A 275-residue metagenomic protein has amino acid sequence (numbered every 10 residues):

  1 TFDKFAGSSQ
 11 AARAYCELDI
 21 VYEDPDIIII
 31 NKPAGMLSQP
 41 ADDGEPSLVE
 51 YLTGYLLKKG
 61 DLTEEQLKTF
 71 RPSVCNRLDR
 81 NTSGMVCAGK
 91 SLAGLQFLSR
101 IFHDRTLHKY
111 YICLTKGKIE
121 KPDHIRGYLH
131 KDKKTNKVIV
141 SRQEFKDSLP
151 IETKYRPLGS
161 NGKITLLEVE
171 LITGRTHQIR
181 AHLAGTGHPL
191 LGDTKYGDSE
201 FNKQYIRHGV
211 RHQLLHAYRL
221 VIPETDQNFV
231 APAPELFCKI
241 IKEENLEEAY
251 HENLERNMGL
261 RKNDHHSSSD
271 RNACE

Functional and structural regions predicted by a protein language model:
T1-E45, E50, P122-Y128: Conserved beta/loop motifs at nucleotide-recognition and modification sites
F2, T135-V138, P150, S199-Y205: Short Pro/Gly-enriched beta-strand edge/turn motifs at strand-loop
A6-D26, M36, F145-K146, I172 (+1 more regions): Pseudouridine synthases involved in rRNA/tRNA modification
I27, A34-M36, L92-G94, G117-K121 (+1 more regions): Conserved nucleotide-binding/hydrolysis micro-motifs of P-loop NTPases
N31-K32, C87, C113, Y155 (+2 more regions): Residue-level signal for inorganic ion chemistry
M36-L62, F97, L114-T165, A181 (+1 more regions): Glycine- and acidic-residue-rich catalytic/RNA-contacting loop of pseudouridine synthases
T63-H103: Glycine/acidic-rich beta-strand-loop module
